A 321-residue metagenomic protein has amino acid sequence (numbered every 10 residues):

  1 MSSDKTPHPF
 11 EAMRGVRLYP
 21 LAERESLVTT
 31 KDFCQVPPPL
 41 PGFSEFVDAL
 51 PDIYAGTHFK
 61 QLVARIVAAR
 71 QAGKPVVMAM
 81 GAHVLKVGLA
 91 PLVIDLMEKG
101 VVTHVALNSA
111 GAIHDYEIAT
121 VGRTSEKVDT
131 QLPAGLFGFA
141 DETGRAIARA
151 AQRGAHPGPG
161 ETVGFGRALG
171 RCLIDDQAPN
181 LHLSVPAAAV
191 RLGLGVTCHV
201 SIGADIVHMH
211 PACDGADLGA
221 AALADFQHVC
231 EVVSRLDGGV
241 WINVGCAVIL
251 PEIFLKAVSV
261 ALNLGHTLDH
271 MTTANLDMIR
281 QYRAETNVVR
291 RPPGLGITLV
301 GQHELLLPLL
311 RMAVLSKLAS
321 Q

Functional and structural regions predicted by a protein language model:
M1-P38: N-terminal amphipathic/basic leader segments beginning at the initiator methionine
K5, H228-V232, G238-V240, A247-Q321: C-terminal functional extensions of proteins
V47-V76, K86-V87, P91: Active-site-flanking structural segment that lines cofactor/substrate pockets
Q61-V76, A188-L192, E231-G238, Q321: Glycine-rich phosphate/diphosphate-binding loops that line cofactor/substrate pockets in enzymes
P75-H83, V105-L107, V240-A247: Short glycine-rich or small-residue beta-strand-to-loop segments that form or flank ligand, phosphate, metal/Fe-S
G88-G154: A generic, well-ordered mixed alpha/beta core segment in the N-terminal half of proteins
A110-D115, A204-V207, L250, M278-Q281: Short gly/pro/ser/thr-enriched loop/turn and capping motifs at secondary-structure boundaries
P157-G219, D225: Internal active-site segments that recognize and position negatively charged phosphoryl groups and nucleotide moieties
